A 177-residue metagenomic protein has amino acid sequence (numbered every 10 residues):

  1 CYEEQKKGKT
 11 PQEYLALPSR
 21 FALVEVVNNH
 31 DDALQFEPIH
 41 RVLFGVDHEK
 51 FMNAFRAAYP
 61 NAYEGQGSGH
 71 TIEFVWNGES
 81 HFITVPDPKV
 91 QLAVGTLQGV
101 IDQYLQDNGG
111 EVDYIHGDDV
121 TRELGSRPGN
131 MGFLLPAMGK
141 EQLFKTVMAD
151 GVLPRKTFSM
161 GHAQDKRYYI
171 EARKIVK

Functional and structural regions predicted by a protein language model:
C1-K177: Surface-exposed, charge/polar-rich loops and edge strands
